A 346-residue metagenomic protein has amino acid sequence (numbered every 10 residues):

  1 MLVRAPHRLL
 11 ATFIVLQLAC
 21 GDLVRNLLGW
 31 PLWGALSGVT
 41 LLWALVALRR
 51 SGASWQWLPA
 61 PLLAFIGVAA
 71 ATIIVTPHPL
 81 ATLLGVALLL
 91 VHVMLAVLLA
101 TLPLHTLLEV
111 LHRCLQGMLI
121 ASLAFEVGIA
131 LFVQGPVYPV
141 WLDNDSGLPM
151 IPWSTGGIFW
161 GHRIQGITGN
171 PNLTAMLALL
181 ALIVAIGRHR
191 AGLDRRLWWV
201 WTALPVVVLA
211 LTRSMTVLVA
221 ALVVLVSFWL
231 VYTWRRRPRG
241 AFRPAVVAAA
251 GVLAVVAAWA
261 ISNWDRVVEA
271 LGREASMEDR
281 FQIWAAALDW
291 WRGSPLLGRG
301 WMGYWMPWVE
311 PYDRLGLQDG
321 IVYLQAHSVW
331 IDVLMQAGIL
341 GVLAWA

Functional and structural regions predicted by a protein language model:
M1-I74: Transmembrane signal-anchor hairpin modules in multi-pass inner-membrane enzymes, especially those that act on
L18-L23, M150-I167, Q282, L317-I331: Juxtamembrane membrane-water interface segments that cap and precede transmembrane helices
T76-G128: Transmembrane alpha-helical segments and their membrane-water interfaces
T106-C114, L193-W199, R236-A250: Membrane-interfacial entry segments at the cytosolic side of transmembrane helices
H112-V231: Alpha-helical transmembrane segments of multi-pass inner-membrane proteins
A124, G128-V133, W229-A275, R292 (+1 more regions): A membrane-periplasm/extracellular boundary helix in multi-pass inner-membrane enzymes that assemble envelope glycans
R266-A285, D289, G293, L297-A337: Long extracytoplasmic/lumenal interhelical loops at the membrane interface of multi-pass membrane proteins
A337-A346: Hydrophobic transmembrane alpha-helices and their immediate junctions
